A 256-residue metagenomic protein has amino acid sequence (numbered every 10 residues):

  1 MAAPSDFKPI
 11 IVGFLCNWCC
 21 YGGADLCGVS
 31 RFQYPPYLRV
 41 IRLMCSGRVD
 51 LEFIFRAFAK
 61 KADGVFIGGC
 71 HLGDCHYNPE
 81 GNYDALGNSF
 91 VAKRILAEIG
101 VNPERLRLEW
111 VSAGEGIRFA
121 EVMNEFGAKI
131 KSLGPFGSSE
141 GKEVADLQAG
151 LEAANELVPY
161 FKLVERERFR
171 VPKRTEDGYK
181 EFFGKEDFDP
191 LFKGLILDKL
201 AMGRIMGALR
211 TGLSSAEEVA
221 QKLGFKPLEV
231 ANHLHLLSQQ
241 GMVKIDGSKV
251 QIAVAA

Functional and structural regions predicted by a protein language model:
M1-K222, K226-H235, A256: Iron-sulfur-associated redox domains of electron-transfer enzymes in respiratory and anaerobic energy metabolism
S238-K249: A short, conserved structural fragment
K249-A255: Minor-groove-contacting beta-hairpin "wing" of winged helix-turn-helix DNA-binding domains
